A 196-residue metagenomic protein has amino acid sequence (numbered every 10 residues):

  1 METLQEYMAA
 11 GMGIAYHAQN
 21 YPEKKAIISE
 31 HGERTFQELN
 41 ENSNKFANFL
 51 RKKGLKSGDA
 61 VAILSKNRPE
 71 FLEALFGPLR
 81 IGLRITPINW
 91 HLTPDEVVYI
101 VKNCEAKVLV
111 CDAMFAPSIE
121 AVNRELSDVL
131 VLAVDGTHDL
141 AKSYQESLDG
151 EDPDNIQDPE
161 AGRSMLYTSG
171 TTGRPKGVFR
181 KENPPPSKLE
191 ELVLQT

Functional and structural regions predicted by a protein language model:
T3-A26, E41, R163: A short N-terminal helical cap/helix-turn-helix that marks the beginning of AMP-binding/adenylate-forming
E6, E23-R68, F76, T93-V98: Conserved AMP-binding/adenylate-forming core of the ANL superfamily
H17, L39, S43, L50 (+7 more regions): Adenylate-forming
H31, S118-L166, R174, R180-L194: ANL superfamily adenylate-forming
K66-P94, K102-V108, V122, L126: A short helix-loop-beta submotif of the ANL/AMP-binding
N67, S169-T172: The conserved Walker
I88-N89, D112, D135: Short beta->alpha connector loops at strand-helix junctions that form conserved, small/polar/Pro-enriched
L92-V122, Q145-E146, K188-T196: Conserved ATP-dependent adenylate/AMP-binding module captured primarily in the ANL superfamily
